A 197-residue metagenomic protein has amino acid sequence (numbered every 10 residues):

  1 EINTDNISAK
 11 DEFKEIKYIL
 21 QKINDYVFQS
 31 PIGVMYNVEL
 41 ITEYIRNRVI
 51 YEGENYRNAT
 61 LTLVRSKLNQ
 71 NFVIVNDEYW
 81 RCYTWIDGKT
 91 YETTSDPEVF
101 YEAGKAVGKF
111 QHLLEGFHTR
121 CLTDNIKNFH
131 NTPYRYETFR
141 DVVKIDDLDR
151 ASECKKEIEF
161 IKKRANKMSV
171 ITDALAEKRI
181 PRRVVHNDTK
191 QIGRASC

Functional and structural regions predicted by a protein language model:
E1-I16, L20, L63, N166-S196: Active-site acidic catalytic loop and adjacent metal/ATP-binding pocket of ATP-dependent phosphoryl transfer enzymes
E12, E78-Y79, N128, T138: Intrinsic disorder/low-structure terminal segments
F13-N37, E43-C121: ATP-binding pocket architecture of kinase catalytic cores
Q21, F28-G33, I86-A106, G116-H186: ATP-dependent phospho-/nucleotidyl transfer catalytic cores
